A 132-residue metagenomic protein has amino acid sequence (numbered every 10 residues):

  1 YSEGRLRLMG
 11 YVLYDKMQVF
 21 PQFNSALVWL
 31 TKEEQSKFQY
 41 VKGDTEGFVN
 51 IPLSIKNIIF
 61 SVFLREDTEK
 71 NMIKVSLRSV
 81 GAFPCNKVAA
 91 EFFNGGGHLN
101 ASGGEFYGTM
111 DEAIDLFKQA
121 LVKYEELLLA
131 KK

Functional and structural regions predicted by a protein language model:
Y1-F92, G97-K132: Hydrophobic helix-and-loop "lid/oligomerization" segment in the mid-to-C-terminal part of catalytic domains
